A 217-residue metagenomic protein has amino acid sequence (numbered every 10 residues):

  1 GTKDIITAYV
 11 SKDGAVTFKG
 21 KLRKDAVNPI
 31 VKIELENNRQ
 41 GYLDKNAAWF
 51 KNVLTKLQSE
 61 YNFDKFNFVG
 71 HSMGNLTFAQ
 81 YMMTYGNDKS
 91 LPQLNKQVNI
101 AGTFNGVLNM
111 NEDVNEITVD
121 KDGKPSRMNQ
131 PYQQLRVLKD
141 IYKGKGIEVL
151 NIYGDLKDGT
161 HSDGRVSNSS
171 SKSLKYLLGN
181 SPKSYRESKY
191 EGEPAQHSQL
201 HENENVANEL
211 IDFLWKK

Functional and structural regions predicted by a protein language model:
G1-V69, L76-K217: Lipid deacylating catalytic domains
